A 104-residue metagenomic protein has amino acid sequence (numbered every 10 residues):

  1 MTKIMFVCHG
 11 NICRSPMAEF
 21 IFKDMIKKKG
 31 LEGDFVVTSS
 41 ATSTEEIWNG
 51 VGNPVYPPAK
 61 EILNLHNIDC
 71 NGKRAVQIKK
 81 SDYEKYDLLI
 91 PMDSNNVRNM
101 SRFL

Functional and structural regions predicted by a protein language model:
M1-K85: Conserved active-site segments centered on acidic
S15, M92-D93: Replace "coordinates the UDP/GDP/TDP-sugar" with "coordinates nucleotide-activated sugar donors
Y86-L88, S94-L104: Phosphate-binding/catalytic loops
